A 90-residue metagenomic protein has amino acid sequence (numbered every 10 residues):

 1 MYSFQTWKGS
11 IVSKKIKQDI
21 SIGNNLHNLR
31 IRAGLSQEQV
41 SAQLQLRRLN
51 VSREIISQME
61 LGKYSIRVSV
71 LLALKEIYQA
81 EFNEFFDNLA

Functional and structural regions predicted by a protein language model:
Y2-A33: A short, Lys/Arg-rich alpha-helix, primarily the initiator
S21-N24, G34-L35, V51, I66-S69: Residue-level signal for the short linker/turn that defines the boundary of a DNA-recognition helix
N24-L46, A73: Short basic helix-loop element that most often maps to the first helix and adjoining turn of HTH DNA-binding modules
L26, V40-S41, I56-M59, F85: Conserved hydrophobic/aromatic packing and binding residues within compact polymer-binding modules
L44-S65: Recognition helix of helix-turn-helix/homeodomain-like DNA-binding domains that insert into the DNA major groove
K63, R67-E84: DNA major-groove recognition helix of helix-turn-helix/homeodomain DNA-binding modules
E84-A90: Short amphipathic recognition helices of helix-turn-helix/homeodomain-type DNA-binding modules
